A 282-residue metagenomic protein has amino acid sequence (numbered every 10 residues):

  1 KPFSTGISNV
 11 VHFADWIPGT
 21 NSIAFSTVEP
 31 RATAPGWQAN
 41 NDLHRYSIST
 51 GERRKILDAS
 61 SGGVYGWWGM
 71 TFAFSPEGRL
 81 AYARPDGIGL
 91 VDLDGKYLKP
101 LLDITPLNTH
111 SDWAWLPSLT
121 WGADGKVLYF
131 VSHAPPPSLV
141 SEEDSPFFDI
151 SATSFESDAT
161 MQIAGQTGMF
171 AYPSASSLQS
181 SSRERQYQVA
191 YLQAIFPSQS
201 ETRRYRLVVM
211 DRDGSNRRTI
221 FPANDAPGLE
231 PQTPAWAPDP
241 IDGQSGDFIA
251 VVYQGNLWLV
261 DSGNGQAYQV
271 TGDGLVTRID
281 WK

Functional and structural regions predicted by a protein language model:
K1-K282: Sequence signature of WD/YWTD-type beta-propeller architectures
